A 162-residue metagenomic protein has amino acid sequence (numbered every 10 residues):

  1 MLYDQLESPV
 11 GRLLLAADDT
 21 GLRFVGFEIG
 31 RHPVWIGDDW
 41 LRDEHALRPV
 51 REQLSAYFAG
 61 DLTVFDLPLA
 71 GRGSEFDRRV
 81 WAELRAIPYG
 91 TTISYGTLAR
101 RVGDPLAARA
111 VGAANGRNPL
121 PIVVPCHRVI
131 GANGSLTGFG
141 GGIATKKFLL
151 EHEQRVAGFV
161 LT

Functional and structural regions predicted by a protein language model:
M1-L106, E153-T162: Basic nucleic-acid-binding alpha-helical/helix-turn surface characteristic of O6-alkylguanine DNA
L13, V129-G131: Active-site and channel-lining beta-strand-loop segments that bind or position nucleotide-derived/phosphorylated
R79, P121, F148: Active-site phosphate/pyrophosphate-handling residues
P88, P119-I122: Histidine- and aromatic-rich ligand-binding microenvironments
R109-N118: Regulatory, non-catalytic segments
I122-V129: Short Lys/Arg-enriched helix C-cap and helix-to-coil transition segments that create basic nucleic-acid-contact patches
A132-T162: …primarily DNA-binding HTH/wHTH and HhH modules…
